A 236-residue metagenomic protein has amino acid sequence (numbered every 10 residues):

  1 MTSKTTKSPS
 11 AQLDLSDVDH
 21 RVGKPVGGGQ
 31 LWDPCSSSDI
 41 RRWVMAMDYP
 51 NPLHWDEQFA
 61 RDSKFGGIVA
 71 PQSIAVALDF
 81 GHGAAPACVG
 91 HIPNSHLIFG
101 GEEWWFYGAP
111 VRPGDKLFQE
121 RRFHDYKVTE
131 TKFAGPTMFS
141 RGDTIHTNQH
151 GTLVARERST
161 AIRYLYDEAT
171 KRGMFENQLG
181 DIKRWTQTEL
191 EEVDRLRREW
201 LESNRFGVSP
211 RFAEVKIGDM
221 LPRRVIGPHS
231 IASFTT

Functional and structural regions predicted by a protein language model:
T2-G101, E168-T236: Hot-dog-fold acyl-thioester-processing enzymes
G100-H150, G218: Hydrophobic beta-sheet segments that form the core/acyl-binding groove of ACP/CoA-dependent acyl-chain-processing
V128, G135, L165, A232-S233: Short amphipathic alpha-helical leader/targeting segments
T152-R156: Beta-sandwich strand segments
R158-D167: Short, solvent-exposed aromatic-acidic interface loops
